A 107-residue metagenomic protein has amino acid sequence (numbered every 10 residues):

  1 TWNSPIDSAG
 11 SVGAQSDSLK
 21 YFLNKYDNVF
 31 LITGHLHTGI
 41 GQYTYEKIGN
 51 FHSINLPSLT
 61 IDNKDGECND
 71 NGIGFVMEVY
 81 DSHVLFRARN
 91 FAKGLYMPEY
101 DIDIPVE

Functional and structural regions predicted by a protein language model:
T1: Active-site segments of SGNH/GDSL-like serine hydrolases that catalyze O-acetyl group transfer/hydrolysis on lipids
S4-Y80: Conserved beta-sheet core of the metallophosphoesterase superfamily
C68, F75-E107: A short C-terminal boundary segment appended to hydrolase-like catalytic domains
